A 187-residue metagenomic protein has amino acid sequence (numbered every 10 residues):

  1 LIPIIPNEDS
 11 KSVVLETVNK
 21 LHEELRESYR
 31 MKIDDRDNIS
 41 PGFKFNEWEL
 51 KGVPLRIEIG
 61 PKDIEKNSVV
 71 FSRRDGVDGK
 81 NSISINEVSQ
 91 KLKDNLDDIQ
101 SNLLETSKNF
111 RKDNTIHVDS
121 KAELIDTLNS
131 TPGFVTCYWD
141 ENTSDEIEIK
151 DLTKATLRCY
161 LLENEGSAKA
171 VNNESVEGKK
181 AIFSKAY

Functional and structural regions predicted by a protein language model:
L1-Y187: NTP/phosphate- and nucleic-acid-binding module
